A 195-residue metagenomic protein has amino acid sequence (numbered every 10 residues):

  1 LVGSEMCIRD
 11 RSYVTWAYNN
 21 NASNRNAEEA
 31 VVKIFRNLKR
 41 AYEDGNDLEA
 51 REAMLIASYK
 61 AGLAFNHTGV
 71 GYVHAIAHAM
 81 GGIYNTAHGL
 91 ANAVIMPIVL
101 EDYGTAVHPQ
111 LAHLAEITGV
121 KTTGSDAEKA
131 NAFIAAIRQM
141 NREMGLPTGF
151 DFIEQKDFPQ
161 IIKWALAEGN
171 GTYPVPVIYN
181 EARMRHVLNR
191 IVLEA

Functional and structural regions predicted by a protein language model:
L1-I8: Short, small-residue-biased leader/transition segments that mark boundaries at the very start of proteins
R9-T68, P176: Carboxylate- and glycine-rich phosphate/diphosphate-binding segment that chelates Mg2+/Mn2+
D10, K33-N37, A57-K60, A75-A79 (+6 more regions): A general alpha-helix detector
N21-V32, V70, L90, T105-H108 (+2 more regions): Alpha-helix N-cap/helix-start motif at coil-to-helix transitions, marked by capping-box chemistry
R25, E29, K33, A53-I56 (+6 more regions): Amphipathic alpha-helical interaction segments
T68-A132, R138: C-terminal catalytic subdomain
L111, K121-A195: C-terminal charged capping/lid subdomain of soluble metabolic enzymes
